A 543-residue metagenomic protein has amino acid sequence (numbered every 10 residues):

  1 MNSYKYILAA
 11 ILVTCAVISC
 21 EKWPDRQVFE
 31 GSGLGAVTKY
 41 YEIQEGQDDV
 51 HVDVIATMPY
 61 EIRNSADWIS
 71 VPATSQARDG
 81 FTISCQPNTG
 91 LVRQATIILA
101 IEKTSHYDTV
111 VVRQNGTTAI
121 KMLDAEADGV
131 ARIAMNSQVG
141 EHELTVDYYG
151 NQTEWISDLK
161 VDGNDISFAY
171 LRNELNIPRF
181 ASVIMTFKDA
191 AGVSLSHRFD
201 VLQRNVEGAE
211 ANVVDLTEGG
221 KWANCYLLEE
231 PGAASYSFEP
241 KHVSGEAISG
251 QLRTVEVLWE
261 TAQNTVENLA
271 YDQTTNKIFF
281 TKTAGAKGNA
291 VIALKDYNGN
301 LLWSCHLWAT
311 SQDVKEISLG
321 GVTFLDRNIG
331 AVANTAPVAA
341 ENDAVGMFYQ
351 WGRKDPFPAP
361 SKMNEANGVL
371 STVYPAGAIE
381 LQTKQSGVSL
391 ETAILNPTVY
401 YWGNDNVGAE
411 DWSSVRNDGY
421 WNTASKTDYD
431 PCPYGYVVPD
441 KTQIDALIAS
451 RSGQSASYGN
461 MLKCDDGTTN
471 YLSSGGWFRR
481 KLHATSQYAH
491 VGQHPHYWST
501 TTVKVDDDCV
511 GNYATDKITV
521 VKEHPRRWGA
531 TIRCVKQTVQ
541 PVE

Functional and structural regions predicted by a protein language model:
A16-E42, T104-T109, R113-M122, S196-A209 (+1 more regions): Bacterial Sec-dependent N-terminal signal peptides
I55-T82, V130-A134, Q138-A169, G208-F279: Surface-exposed binding patches on compact interaction domains or structured appendages
G80-T96, D165-F180, T274-K287: Extracellular/luminal low-complexity segments enriched in Ser/Thr/Pro
L91-K103, I177-A191, K287-Y297: A short beta-strand micro-motif common to beta-rich folds, especially ectodomain repeats
A211-S249, A293-L294, G299-M347: GGW-centered surface loops in extracellular recognition modules
F279, V291, I329-A331, V399 (+1 more regions): C-terminal, surface-exposed recognition/capping segments
V314-S413, T442: A short glycine-rich, aromatic-capped structural motif
